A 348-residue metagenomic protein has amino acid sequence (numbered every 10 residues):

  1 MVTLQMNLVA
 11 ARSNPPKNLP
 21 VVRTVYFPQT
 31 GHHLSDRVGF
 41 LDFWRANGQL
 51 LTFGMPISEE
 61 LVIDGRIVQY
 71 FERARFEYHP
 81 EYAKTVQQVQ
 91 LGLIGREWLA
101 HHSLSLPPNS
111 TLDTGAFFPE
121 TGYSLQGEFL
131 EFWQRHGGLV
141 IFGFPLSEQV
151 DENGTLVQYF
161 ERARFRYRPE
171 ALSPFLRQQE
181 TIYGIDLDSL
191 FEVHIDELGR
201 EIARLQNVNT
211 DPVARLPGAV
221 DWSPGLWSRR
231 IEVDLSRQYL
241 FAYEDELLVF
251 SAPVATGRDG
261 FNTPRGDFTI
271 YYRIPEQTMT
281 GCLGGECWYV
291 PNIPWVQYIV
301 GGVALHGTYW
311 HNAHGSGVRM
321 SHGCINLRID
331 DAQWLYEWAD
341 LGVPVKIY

Functional and structural regions predicted by a protein language model:
M1-G225: Extended, compositionally biased repeat/scaffold regions that form elongated interaction surfaces
D42, Q69, E131, Q158 (+2 more regions): Solvent-exposed, polar/charged alpha-helical surfaces in well-ordered, non-transmembrane soluble domains, broadly
I63, E152, S236, I299-V300: Structural motif
Q69-Y70, E77, Q158-Y159, E232-D234 (+7 more regions): Structural recognition of the beta-strand scaffold that forms the well-ordered cores of secreted hydrolase catalytic
R73-R75, Y82, R164, A171 (+6 more regions): A mature extracytoplasmic/lumenal domain signature
E77-P80, Y167-P169, V249-F250, T263 (+1 more regions): Secretory-pathway/luminal and periplasmic proteins that interact with or process carbohydrate-rich
P217-D267: Cell wall/extracellular polymer interaction/catalysis modules
A219-L226, R258-D267, I274-Y348: Exported/periplasmic cell-wall-interacting domains
